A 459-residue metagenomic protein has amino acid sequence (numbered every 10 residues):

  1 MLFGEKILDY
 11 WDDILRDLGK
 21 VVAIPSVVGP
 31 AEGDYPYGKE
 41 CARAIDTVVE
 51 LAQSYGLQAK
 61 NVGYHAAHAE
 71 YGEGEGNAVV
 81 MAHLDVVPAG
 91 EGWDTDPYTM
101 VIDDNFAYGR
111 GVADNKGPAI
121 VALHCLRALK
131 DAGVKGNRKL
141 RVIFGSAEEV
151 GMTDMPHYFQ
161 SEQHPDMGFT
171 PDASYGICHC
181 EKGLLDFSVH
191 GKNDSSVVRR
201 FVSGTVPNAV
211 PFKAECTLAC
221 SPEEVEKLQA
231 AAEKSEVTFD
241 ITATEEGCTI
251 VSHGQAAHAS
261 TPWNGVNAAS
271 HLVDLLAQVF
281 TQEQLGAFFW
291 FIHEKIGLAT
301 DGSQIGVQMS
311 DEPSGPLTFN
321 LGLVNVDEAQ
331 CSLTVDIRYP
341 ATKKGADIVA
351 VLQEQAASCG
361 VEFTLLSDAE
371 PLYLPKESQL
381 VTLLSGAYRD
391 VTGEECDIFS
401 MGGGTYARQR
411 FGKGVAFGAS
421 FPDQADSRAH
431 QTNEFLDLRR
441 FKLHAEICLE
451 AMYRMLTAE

Functional and structural regions predicted by a protein language model:
M1-R110, A132-G136: Acidic/His- and Gly-rich active-site-bordering loop/insert found across diverse amide/peptide-bond hydrolases
K6, P25, D327-A329, S385-A458: Zn-dependent metallopeptidase/amidohydrolase metal-coordination segment
Q58, N77-F144, V150, E162-D166 (+1 more regions): Active-site metal-coordination/substrate-binding segment of hydrolases, especially metallo-dependent peptidases
V87-D103, L184, V189-G191, T242-S252 (+1 more regions): Acidic-glycine-rich active-site phosphate/pyrophosphate-binding loop
N115-D194, Q229, E233, T238 (+1 more regions): Acidic/histidine-rich catalytic neighborhood of metal-dependent amide-processing enzymes
C180-K182, D186, D194-V202, P207-Q255 (+2 more regions): Acidic-enriched catalytic cores of C-N bond-cleaving enzymes acting on peptides and small amides
E223-D240, P371-V415: Active-site-adjacent substrate-binding region of metalloamidase/peptidase-like peptide-processing proteins
F291-G297, N320-N325, D336-A341, E362-V381 (+1 more regions): A short beta-alpha structural unit
